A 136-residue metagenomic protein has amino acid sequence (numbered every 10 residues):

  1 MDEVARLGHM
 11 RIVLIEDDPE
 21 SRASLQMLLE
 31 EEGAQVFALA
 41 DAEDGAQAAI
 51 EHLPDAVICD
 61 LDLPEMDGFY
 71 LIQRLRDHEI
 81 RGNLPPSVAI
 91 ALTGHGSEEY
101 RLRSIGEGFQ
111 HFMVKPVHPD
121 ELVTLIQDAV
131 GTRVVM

Functional and structural regions predicted by a protein language model:
M1-V13, G82-N83, D120-M136: Non-catalytic signal-transmission and effector/linker regions of two-component phosphorelay proteins
E16: Conserved acidic carboxylate
P19-F37: Two-component/phosphorelay signaling modules centered on CheY-like receiver
G33-D41, A48, M113: Short hydrophobic/Thr-rich beta-strand motif most characteristic of the beta2 strand and flanking loop of CheY-like
D41-D44, D67-Q73: Acidic catalytic/metal-coordinating carboxylates
D60, T93: Active-site residues of response regulator receiver
F69-L84: Short amphipathic alpha-helix used as the core "switch/output" element in two-component signaling
Y70, H95-M113, T124: Alpha4 helix (beta4-alpha4-beta5 surface) of REC/receiver domains from two-component response regulators
